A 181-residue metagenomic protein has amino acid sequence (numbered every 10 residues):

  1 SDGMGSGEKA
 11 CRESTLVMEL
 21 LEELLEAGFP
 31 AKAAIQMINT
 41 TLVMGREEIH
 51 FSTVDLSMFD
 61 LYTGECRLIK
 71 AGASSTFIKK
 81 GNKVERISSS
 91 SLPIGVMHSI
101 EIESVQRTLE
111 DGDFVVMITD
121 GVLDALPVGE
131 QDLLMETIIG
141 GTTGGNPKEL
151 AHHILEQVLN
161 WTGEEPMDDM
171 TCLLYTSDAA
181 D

Functional and structural regions predicted by a protein language model:
D2, A73, I118-G121, D169: DG-centered beta-turn motif at the end of beta-strands
G5-A27, L109, D113-E165: Active-site-proximal, acidic helix/loop segment immediately C-terminal to a metal-coordinating Asp/Glu
C11-G81, L159-P166: Catalytic core of PPM/PP2C metal-dependent serine/threonine phosphatase domains
E47-H50, E85, P127-L133: Catalytic cores and conserved motifs of cyclic dinucleotide signaling enzymes
E65-R67, F114, D169-T171: PAS-family sensory/regulatory modules and their coupling/dimerization elements
R67-V96, E101-V105, E110, D132 (+2 more regions): PP2C/PPM-type serine/threonine phosphatase catalytic core, specifically the conserved beta-strand-loop-alpha-helix
Y175-D181: Conserved small/polar residues in nucleotide/adenosyl-binding loops
